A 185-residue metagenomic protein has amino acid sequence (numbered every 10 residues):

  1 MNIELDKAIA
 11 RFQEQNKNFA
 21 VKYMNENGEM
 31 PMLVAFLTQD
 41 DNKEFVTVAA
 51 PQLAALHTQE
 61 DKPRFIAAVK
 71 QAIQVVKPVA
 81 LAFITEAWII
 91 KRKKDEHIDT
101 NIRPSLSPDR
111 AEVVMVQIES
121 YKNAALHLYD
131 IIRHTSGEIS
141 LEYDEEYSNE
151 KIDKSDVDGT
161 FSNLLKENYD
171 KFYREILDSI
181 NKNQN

Functional and structural regions predicted by a protein language model:
M1-R64: N-terminal domain-onset segments
I66-N185: Low-complexity intrinsically disordered segments
